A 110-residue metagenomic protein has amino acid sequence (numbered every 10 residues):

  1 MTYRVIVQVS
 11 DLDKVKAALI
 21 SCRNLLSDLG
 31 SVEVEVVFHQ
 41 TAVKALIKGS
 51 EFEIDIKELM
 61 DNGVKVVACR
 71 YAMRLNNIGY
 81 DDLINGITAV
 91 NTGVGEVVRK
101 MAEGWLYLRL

Functional and structural regions predicted by a protein language model:
M1-L110: Secreted/extracellular ectodomain signature
